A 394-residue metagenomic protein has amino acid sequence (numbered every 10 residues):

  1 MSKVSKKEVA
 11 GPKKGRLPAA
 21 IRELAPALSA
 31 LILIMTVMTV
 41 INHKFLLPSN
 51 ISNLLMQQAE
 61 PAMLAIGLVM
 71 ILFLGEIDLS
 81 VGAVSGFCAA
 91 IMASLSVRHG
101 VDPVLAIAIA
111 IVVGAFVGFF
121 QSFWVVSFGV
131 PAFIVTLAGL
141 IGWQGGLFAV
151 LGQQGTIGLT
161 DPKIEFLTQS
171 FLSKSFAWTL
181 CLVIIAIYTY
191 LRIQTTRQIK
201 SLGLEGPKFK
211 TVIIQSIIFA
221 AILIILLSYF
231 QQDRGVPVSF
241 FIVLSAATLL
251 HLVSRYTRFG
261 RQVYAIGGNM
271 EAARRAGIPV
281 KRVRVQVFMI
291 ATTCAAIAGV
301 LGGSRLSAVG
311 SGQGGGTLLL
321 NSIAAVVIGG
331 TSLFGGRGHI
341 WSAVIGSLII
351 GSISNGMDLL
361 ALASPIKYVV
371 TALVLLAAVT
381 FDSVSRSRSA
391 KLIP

Functional and structural regions predicted by a protein language model:
M1-T36, V40, G155, I185-I217 (+3 more regions): Cytosolic-side transmembrane-helix boundaries in multi-pass membrane proteins
I34-H99, P103, Q121-F133, F148 (+5 more regions): Single transmembrane alpha-helix segments in multi-pass membrane proteins
H43-N53, V150-G152, L227-F240, H251-Y256 (+3 more regions): Inter-helical junctions in multi-pass inner-membrane proteins, predominant in energy-converting antiporter-like
Q58-G67, V84-F87, V112, F116-F120 (+6 more regions): Hydrophobic alpha-helical segments embedded in the membrane of multi-pass proteins
E76, G118, F288-G299, R305-V369: Transmembrane alpha-helical segments in multi-pass inner-membrane proteins
G100-I141, G346, I350: Alpha-helical transmembrane segments within multi-pass membrane transporters and channels
D102, F116, S175-C181, P207-I222 (+1 more regions): Helix-loop-helix "hairpin" substructures at the membrane interface of multi-pass membrane proteins
L140-S254, S311, A390-P394: Transmembrane helix-bundle core of multi-pass membrane transporters and related energy-transducing complexes
